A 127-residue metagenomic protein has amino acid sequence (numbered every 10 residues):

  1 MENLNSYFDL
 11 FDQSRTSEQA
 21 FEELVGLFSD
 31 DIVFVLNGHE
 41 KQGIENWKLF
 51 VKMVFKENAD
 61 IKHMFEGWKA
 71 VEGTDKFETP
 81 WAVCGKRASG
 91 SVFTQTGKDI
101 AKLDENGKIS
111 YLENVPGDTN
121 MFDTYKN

Functional and structural regions predicted by a protein language model:
M1-F11, V35-G38, V54-A59, P80-W81 (+1 more regions): Short, mixed-charge, low-aromatic patches
M1-L27: Short acidic-aromatic low-complexity motifs
N5, I32, K48, Q95-G97: A generic structural signal for ordered secondary structure
D9-T16, S29, K52, K56 (+1 more regions): Generic surface-pattern signal
F21-V25, S29-D75: A solvent-exposed, acidic/Ser-Thr-rich amphipathic alpha-helical stretch
F55-N127: A beta-strand edge to alpha-helix "cap/lid" segment located at domain peripheries
